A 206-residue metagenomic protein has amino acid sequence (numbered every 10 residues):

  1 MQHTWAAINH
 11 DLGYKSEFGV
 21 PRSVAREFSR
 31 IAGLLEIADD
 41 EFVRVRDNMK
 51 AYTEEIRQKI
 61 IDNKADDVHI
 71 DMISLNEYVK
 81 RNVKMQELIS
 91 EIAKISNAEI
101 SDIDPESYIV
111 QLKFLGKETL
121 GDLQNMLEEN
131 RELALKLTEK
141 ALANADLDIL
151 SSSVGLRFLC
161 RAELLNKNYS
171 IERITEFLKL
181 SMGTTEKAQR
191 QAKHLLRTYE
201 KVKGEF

Functional and structural regions predicted by a protein language model:
Q2-L133: An acidic, glycine-/histidine-flanked metal-binding catalytic module
E118-F206: C-terminal, charged interaction/regulatory segments at domain termini
